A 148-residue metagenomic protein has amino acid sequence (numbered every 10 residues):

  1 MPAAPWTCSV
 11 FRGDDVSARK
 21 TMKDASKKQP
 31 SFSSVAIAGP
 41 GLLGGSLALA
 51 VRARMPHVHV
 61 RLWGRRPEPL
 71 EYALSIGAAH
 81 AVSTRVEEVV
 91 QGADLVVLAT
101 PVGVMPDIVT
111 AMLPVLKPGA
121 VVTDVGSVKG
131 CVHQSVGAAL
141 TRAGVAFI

Functional and structural regions predicted by a protein language model:
R19-R85, V90-Q91: NAD(P)+-binding Rossmann beta1-loop-alpha1 motif at the extreme N-terminus of oxidoreductases
E68-P69, V104, K129-V132: Conserved short alpha-helix immediately C-terminal to the canonical SAM/SAH-binding motif I of Rossmann-like
V86-V121: Rossmann-like NAD(P)-binding element
I108-I148: Rossmann-like NAD(P)(H) cofactor-binding subdomain of soluble oxidoreductases
